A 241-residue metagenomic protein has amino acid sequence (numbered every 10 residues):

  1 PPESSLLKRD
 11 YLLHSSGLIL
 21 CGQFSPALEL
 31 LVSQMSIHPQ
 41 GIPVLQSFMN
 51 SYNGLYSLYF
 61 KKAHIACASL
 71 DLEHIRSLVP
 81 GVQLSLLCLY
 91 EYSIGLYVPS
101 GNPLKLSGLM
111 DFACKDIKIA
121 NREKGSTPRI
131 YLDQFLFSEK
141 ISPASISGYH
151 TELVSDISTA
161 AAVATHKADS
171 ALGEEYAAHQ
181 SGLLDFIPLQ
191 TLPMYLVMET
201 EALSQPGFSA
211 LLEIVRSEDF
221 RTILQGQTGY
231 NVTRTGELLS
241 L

Functional and structural regions predicted by a protein language model:
P1-A63, S77-L84, L104-L109, K118 (+1 more regions): N-terminal hydrophobic or amphipathic helices and topogenic motifs
L20-P26, I94, V98-L104, A120-P128 (+1 more regions): Short coil/turn segments
L30-Q40, L109-M110, R122-T151: Ligand-binding cleft/hinge of the Venus flytrap
Y52-A66, E152-A168: Short helices/loops that flank or line small-molecule/ion binding pockets
I65-G95, S100: Acidic, polar ligand-binding/catalytic clefts
C67-V79, A160-Q190: A ligand-binding cleft/hinge motif common to bilobed small-molecule-binding domains
C88-G95, K105, H179, L184-E213 (+1 more regions): Periplasmic-binding protein-like
L89, V98-I119: Flexible hinge/capping segments at coil-to-helix
